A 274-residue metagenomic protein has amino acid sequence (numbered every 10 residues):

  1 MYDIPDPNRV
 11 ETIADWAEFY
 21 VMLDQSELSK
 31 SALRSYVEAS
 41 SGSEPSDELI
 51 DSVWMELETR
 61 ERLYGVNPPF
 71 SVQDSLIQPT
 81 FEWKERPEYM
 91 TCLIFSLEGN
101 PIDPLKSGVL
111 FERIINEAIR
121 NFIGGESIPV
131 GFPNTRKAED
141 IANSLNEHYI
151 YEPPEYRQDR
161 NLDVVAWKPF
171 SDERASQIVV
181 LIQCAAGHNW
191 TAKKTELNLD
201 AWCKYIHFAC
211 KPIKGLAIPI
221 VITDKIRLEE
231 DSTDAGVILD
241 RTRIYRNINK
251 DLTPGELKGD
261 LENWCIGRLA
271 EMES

Functional and structural regions predicted by a protein language model:
M1-L105: Nuclease-adjacent, charged terminal/linker segments that flank catalytic cores
D6-E18, L28-S31, G131-T135, L199-W202 (+2 more regions): Alpha-helix initiation/capping motif
A14, Y20, R34, M90-I94 (+6 more regions): Generic detector of well-ordered alpha-helical segments enriched in charged/polar residues, highlighting helical
S35, M55, E117, N121 (+3 more regions): Charged/polar, solvent-exposed surface patches and flexible loops
K106-T195: Catalytic centers of nucleases
Y151-D159, A175-V237: Catalytic cores of nucleic-acid endonucleases
F208-S274: Domain-level recognition of nuclease-like catalytic cores that cleave nucleotide substrates
